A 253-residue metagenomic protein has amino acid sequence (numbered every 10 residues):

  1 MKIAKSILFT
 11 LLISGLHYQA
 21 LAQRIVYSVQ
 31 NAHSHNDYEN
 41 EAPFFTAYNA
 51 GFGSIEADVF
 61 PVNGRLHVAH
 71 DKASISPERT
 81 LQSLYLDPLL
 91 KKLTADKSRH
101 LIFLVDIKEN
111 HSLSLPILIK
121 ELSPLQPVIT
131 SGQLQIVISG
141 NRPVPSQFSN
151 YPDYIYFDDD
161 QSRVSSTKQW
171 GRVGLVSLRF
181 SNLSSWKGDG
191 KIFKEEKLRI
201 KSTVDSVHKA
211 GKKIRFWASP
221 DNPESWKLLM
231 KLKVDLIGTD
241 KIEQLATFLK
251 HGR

Functional and structural regions predicted by a protein language model:
M1-I25: Bacterial Sec-dependent N-terminal signal peptides
A22-R253: Phosphate-group recognition and catalysis centered on beta-loop-alpha active-site segments
